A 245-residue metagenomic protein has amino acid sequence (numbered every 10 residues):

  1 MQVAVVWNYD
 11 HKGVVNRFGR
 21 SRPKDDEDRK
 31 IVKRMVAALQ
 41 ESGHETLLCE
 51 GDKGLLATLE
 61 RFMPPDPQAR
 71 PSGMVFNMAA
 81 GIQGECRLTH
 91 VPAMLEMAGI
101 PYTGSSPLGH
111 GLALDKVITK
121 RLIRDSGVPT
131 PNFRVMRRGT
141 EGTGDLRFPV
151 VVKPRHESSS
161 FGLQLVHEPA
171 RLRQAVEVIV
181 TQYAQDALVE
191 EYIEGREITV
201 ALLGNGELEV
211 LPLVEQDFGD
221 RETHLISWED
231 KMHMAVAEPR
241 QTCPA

Functional and structural regions predicted by a protein language model:
M1-A4, M63-D66, G111-R196, E207: Active-site nucleotide/adenylate-binding loops and adjacent lid/helix of ATP-dependent enzymes
M1-Y102, P107-L108, L112-L114, I118 (+2 more regions): ATP-binding N-terminal substructure of ATP-dependent carboxylate-amine bond-forming enzymes
W7-D10, P154, D217, M232: Short, small-residue-rich loop/turn micro-motifs
D10-V14, S159, E209, F218-R221: Short, acidic Gly/Pro/Ser/Thr-rich loop/turn segments
D26-R29, K33, V166-P169, E222: Electropositive phosphate-/nucleotide-binding environments in soluble metabolic enzymes
T103, P131-N132, L211, I226: A short, local hydrophobic-aromatic micro-motif
T103-S105, S159-F161, A237-Q241: Short small-residue beta-strand/loop micro-motif enriched in glycine and branched aliphatics
P169-A245: Phosphate-binding site of ATP-dependent enzymes
